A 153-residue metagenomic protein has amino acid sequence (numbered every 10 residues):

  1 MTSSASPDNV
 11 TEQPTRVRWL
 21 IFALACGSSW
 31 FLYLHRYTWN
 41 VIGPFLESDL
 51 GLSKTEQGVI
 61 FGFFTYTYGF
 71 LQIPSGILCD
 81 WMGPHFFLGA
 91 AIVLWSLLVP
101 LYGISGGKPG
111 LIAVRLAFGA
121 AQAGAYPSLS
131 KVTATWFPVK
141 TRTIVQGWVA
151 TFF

Functional and structural regions predicted by a protein language model:
L20-K54, S75: Extracytoplasmic
A25-Y33, T65, V99, G107-G119: Helical-face signature of the major facilitator-like transporter fold
S29, F61, T65, I92 (+1 more regions): Small-residue-rich transmembrane alpha-helices and their cytosolic helix-loop interfaces in multi-pass secondary
Y33, Y37, G103, G119-P127: Small-residue-rich segments within alpha-helical transmembrane domains of MFS-like 12-TM solute carriers
Y37, T65-I73, A123: Residue-level signature of mid-helix packing/kink "hotspots" within the transmembrane helices of 12-pass Major
S53-F61: Juxtamembrane helix-start elements in MFS-like secondary transporters
F70-P109: Conserved MFS/SLC helix-loop-helix module at the cytosolic interface between two early adjacent transmembrane helices
V114-F152: Cytoplasmic helix-loop-helix junction between adjacent transmembrane helices in 12-TM secondary transporters
